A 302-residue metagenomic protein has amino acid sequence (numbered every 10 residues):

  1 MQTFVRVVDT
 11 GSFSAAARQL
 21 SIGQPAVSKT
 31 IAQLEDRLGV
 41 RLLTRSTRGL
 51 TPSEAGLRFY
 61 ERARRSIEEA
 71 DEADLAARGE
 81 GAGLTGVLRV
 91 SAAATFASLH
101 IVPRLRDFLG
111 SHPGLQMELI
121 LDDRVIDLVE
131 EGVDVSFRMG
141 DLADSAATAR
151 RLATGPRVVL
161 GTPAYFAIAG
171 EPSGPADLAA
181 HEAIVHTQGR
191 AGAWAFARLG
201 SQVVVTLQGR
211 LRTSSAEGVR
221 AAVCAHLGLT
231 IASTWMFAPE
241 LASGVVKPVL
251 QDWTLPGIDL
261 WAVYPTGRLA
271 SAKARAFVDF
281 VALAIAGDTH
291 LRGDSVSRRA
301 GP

Functional and structural regions predicted by a protein language model:
R6-S21: Short helix-boundary/capping micro-motifs
L34-E35, V246: Conserved amphipathic alpha-helical core elements
E35-P52: A short LG(V/I)-centered, amphipathic sequence patch enriched for acidic residue(s) preceding the LG motif
T47-L50, L57, E68-S91: Short helix-loop hinge/linker segments at domain boundaries
E61, G114, T234-S243, W253-P302: C-terminal effector-binding regulatory domain of bacterial HTH transcription factors
T85-T148, D294-P302: Central regulatory/effector-binding core of bacterial HTH transcription factors
A146-R157, G161-I184, L199: Flexible hinge/capping segments at coil-to-helix
V204-P248, L255, T266-G267, A284-D288: Hydrophobic hinge/microswitch elements
